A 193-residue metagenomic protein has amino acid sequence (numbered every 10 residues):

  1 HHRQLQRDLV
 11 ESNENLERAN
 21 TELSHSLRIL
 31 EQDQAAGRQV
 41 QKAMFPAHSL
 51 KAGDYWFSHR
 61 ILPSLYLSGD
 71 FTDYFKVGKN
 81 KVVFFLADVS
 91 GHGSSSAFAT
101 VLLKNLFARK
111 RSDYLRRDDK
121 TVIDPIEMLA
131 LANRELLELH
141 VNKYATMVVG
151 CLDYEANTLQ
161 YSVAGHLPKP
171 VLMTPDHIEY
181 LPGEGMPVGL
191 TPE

Functional and structural regions predicted by a protein language model:
H1-V10, E14-E17: Signal-transmission coiled-coil "S-helix"-like helices that couple sensory/receiver modules to catalytic effector
E14-E193: … and, occasionally, acidic/histidine-rich disordered N-termini of signaling adaptors
